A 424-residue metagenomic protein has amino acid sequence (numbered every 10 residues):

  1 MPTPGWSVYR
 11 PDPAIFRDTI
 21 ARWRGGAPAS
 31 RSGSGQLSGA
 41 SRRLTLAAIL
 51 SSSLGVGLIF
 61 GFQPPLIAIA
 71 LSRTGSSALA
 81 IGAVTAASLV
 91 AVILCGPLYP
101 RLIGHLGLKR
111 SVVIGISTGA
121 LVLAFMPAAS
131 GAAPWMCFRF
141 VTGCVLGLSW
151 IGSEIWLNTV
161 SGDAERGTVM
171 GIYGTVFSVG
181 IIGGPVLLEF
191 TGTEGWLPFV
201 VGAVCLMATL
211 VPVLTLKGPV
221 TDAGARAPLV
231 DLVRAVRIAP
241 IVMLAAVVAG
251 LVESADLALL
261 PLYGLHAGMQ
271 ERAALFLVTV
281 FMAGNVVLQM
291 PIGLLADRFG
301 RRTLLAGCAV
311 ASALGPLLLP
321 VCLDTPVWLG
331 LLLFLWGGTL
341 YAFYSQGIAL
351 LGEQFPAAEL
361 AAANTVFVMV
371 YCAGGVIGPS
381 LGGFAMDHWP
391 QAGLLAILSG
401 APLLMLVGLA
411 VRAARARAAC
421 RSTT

Functional and structural regions predicted by a protein language model:
A40-L89, S254-Y263, A267, A274: Helix-loop boundary and gating motifs at the non-cytosolic
C95-G107, L288-G300, M386: Helix-to-loop junctions at the C-terminal end of transmembrane segments in multipass secondary transporters
R110-A124, T303-L317, S399: Structural signature of the two symmetry-related core transmembrane helices
F140-T175: Cytoplasmic helix-loop-helix junction between adjacent transmembrane helices in 12-TM secondary transporters
L148-S161, Y341-F355: Intracellular juxtamembrane helix-capping segments at the cytosolic ends of symmetry-related transmembrane helices
A203-A223, G408-R412: C-terminal membrane-cytosol helix-exit motif in multi-pass small-molecule transporters
R302-Y344: C-terminal transmembrane helical hairpin of 12-TM major facilitator-type secondary transporters
L360-M386: A late C-terminal transmembrane helix in Major Facilitator Superfamily
